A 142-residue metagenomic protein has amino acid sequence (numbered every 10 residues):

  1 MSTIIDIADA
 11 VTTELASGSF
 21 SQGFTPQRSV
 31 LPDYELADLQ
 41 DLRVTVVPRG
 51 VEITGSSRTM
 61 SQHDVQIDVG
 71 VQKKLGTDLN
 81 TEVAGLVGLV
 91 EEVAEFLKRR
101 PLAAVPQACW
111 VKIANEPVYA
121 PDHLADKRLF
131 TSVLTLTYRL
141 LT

Functional and structural regions predicted by a protein language model:
M1-L36, P48-T142: Charged, amphipathic alpha-helical segments and their flanking helix caps
D41-P48: Short, well-ordered secondary-structure micro-motifs within conserved domains or adaptor modules
